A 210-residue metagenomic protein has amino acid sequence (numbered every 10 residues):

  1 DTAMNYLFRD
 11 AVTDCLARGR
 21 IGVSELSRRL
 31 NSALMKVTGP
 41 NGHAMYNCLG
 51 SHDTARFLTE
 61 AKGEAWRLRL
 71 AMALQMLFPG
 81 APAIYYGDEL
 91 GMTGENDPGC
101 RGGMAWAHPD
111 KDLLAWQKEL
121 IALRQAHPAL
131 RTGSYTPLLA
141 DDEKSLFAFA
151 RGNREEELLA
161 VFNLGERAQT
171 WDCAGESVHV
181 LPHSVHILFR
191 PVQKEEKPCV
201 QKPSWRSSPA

Functional and structural regions predicted by a protein language model:
D1-P40, L74, T93-E119: Active-site-proximal helices and loops of the catalytic beta/alpha 8
T2, Y6, H43, N47-G50 (+2 more regions): Aromatic/acidic polysaccharide-binding cleft in carbohydrate-active enzymes
A33-K36, M72-Q75, M92, K144-N153: Short, surface-exposed beta-strand/loop micro-motifs that present aromatic residues
S51-A55, L90-M92, R154, L164-R167 (+1 more regions): Short, solvent-exposed loop/turn segments at secondary-structure junctions
P82-Y86, P128-T136: Acidic/polar loop patches that form or flank catalytic/metal-binding clefts of enzymes that bind anionic ligands
Q117-R131: Amphipathic alpha-helical
A122, L138-C173: Carbohydrate-binding surface patches
V178-R206, A210: C-terminal beta-strand-rich structural cap/linker in extracellular carbohydrate-active enzymes
